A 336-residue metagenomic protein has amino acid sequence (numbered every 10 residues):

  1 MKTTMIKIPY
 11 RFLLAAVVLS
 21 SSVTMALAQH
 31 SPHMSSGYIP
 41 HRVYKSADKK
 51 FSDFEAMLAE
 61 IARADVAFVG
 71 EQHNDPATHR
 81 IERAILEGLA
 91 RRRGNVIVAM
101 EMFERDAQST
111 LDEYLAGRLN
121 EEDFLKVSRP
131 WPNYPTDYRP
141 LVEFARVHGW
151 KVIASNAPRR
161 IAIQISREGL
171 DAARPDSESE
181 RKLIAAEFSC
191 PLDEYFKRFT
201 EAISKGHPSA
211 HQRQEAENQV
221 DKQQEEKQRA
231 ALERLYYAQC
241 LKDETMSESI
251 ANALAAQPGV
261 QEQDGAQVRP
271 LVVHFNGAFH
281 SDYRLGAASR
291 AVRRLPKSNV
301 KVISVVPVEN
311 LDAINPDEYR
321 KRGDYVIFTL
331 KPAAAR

Functional and structural regions predicted by a protein language model:
K2-L14: Bacterial N-terminal signal peptides that target proteins for export
R11-T24: Bacterial N-terminal signal peptides
V17, A26-A64: N- or domain-start disorder-to-order transition segments that initiate the globular core
Y38, T245-L254, V260-V273, A278-R336: C-terminal regions of proteins
Y38-R42, A62-Q72, L119-K126, R229-L232: Acidic/histidine-rich, surface-exposed loop or edge segments in extracytoplasmic proteins
K49-K50, F54-A90: Zymogen propeptides
H73-R80, A84-A99, R105-L115: Membrane-embedded segments
S109-A253: A substrate-binding/cap region within the structured catalytic cores of diverse enzymes
